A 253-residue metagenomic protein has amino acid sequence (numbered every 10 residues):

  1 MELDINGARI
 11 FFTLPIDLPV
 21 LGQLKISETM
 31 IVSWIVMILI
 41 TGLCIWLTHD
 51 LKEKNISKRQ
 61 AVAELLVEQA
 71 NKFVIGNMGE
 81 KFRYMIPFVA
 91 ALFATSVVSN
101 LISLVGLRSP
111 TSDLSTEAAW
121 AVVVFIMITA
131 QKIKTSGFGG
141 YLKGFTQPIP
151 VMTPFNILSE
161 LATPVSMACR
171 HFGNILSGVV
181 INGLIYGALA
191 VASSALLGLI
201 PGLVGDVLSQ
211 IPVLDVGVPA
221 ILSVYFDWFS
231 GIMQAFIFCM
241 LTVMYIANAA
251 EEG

Functional and structural regions predicted by a protein language model:
M1-G253: Selective transmembrane helix interface/packing segments
